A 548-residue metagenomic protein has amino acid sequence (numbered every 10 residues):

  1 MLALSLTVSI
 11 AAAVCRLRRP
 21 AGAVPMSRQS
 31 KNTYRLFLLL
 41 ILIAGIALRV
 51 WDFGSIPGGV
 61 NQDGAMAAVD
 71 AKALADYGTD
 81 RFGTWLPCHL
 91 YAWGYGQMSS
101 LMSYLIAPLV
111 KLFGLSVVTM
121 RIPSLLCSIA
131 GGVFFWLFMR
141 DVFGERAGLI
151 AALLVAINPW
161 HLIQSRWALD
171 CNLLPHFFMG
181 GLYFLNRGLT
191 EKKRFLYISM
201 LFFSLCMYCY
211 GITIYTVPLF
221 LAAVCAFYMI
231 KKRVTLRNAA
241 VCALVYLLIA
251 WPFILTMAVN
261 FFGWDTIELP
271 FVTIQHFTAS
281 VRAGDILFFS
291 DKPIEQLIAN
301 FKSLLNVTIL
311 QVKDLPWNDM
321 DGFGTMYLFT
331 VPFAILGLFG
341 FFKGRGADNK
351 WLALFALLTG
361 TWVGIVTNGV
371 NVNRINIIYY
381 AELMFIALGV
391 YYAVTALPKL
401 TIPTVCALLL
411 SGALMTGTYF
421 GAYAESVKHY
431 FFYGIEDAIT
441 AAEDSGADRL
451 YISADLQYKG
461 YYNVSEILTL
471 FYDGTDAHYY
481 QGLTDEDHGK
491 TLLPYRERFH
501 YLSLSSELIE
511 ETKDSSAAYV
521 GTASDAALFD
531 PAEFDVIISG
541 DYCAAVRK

Functional and structural regions predicted by a protein language model:
M1-L17, A21-W264, S303-V394: Membrane-integral, polyisoprenol-dependent glycosyltransferases of the GT-C/oligosaccharyltransferase superfamily
M1-L6, I10-A13, M26, N238 (+2 more regions): Transmembrane helical bundles and short interhelical boundary loops of multi-pass, membrane-embedded
G58-V60, G64, W264-E268, A424-A438: Alpha-helical transmembrane signal-anchor/signal-peptide segments
M66-L74, V272-A279, H429-A442: Short extracytoplasmic/periplasmic juxtamembrane "stem" segments immediately C-terminal to an N-terminal membrane anchor
L90, P403-S445, Y451-L468, A477 (+1 more regions): Membrane-proximal, lumen/periplasm-facing interface regions of secretory-pathway glyco- and lipid-modifying enzymes
H161, L456-K459, A523-A527: Solvent-exposed loop/turn segments at secondary-structure junctions within structured extracellular/periplasmic domains
F271-L338, G474, H478: Lumenal/periplasmic acceptor-binding loop at the mouth of the active site in multi-pass, GT-C-fold membrane enzymes
L483-K548: Aromatic/acidic, Gly/Pro-rich catalytic loop(s) in extracytoplasmic/lumenal soluble domains of multi-pass membrane
